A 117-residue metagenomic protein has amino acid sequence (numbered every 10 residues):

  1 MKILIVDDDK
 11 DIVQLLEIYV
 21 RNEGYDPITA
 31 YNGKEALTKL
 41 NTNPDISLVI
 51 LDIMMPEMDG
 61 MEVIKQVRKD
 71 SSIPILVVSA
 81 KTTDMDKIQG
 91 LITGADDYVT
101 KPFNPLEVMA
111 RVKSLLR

Functional and structural regions predicted by a protein language model:
M1-L4, L116: Non-catalytic signal-transmission and effector/linker regions of two-component phosphorelay proteins
V6-D7, A30, V49, V99: Conserved sequence signature across two-component system core domains
D7, D52, S79: Active-site residues of response regulator receiver
K10-I28: Two-component/phosphorelay signaling modules centered on CheY-like receiver
T29-L48: Acidic, metal-coordinating helix/loop segments flanking the phosphotransfer/catalytic sites of two-component signaling
M55: Receiver (REC) domain active-site loop signature in two-component systems and cognate sites in sensor histidine kinases
K65, K69, P74-R117: Basic, amphipathic DNA-recognition helix from helix-turn-helix-like DNA-binding domains
